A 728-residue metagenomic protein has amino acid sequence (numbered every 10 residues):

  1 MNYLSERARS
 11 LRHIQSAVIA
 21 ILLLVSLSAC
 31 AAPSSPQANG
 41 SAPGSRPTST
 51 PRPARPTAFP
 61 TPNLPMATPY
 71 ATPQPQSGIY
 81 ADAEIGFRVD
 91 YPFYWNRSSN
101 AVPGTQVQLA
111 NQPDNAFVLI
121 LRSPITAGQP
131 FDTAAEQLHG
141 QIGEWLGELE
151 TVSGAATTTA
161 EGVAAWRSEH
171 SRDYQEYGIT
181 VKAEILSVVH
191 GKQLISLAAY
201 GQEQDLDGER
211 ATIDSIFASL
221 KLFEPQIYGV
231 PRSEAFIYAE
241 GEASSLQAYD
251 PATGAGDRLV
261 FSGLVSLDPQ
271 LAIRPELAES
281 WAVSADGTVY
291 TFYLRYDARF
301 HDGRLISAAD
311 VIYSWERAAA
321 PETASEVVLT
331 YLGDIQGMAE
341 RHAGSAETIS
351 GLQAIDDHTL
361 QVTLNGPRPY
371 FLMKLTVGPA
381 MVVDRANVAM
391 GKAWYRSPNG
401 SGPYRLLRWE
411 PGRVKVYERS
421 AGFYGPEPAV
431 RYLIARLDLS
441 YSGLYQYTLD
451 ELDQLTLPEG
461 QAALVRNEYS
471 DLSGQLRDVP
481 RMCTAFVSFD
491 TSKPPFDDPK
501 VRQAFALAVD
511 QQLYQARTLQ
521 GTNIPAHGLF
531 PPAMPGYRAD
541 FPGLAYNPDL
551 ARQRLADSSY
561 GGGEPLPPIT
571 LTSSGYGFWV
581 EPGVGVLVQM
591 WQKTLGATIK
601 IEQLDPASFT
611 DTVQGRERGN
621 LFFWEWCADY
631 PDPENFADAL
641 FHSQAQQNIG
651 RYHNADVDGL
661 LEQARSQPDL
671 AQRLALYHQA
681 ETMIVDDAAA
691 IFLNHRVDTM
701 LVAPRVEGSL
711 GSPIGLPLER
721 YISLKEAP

Functional and structural regions predicted by a protein language model:
S98-D207: Conserved polar/disulfide-associated segments of primarily extracytoplasmic proteins
G104, A239-R258, L277, R304 (+5 more regions): A structural "hinge/loop" feature
I227-G229, Q353, Q515-A516, A597-D611 (+4 more regions): Extracytoplasmic/peripheral linker and loop segments enriched in polar/acidic and small residues with frequent Thr/Pro
A239-A285, E316, N399-G400, T518: N-terminal lobe/hinge region of extracytoplasmic solute-binding protein
G241, L407-E418, I434-K493, Q512 (+1 more regions): Extracellular/periplasmic solute-recognition and catalytic clefts
D268, A272, A346-T348, H358 (+5 more regions): Gly/Pro-rich hinge or "lid" segments in bacterial periplasmic/extracellular proteins
P411, S558-A628, L670, D698: Ligand/substrate-recognition segments at binding pockets and active sites
E418, D497-Q589, K593, Q679 (+1 more regions): Append "and occasionally in soluble cytosolic enzymes with long acidic Gly/Pro-rich linkers
